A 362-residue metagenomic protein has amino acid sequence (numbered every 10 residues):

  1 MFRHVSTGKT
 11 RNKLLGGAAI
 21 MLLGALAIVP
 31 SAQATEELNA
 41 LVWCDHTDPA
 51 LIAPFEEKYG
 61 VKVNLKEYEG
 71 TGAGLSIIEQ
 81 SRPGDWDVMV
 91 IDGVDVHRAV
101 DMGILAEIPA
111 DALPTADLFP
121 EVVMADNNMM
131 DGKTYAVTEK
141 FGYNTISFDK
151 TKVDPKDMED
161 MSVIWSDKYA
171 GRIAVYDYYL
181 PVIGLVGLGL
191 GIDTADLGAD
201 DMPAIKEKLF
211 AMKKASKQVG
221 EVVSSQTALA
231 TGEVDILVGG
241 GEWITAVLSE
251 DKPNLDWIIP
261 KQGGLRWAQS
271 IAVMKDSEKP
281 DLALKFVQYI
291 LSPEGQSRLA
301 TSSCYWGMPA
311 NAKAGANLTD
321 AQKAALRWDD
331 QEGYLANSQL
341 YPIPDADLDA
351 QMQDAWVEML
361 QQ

Functional and structural regions predicted by a protein language model:
T35-R98: Early extracytoplasmic/lumenal segment of secretory-pathway proteins
W86, V90-K217, V223-E233: Extracytoplasmic ligand-binding site segments that recognize negatively charged/polar headgroups
D95-R98, A230, I236-N254: A ligand-binding cleft/hinge motif common to bilobed small-molecule-binding domains
A106-D117, A136, I236, P253-L265 (+1 more regions): Short beta-strand->loop
T145-K152, G187-G191, W267-K279, R298-L299: A bilobed periplasmic-binding-protein/Venus flytrap-type ligand-binding module shared by bacterial periplasmic
M202-M212, D251-A272: Periplasmic-binding protein-like
T227, E332-Q362: Conserved C-terminal helix/tail region of periplasmic/extracytoplasmic solute-binding proteins
M274-Y334: Mature extracytoplasmic/periplasmic domains
